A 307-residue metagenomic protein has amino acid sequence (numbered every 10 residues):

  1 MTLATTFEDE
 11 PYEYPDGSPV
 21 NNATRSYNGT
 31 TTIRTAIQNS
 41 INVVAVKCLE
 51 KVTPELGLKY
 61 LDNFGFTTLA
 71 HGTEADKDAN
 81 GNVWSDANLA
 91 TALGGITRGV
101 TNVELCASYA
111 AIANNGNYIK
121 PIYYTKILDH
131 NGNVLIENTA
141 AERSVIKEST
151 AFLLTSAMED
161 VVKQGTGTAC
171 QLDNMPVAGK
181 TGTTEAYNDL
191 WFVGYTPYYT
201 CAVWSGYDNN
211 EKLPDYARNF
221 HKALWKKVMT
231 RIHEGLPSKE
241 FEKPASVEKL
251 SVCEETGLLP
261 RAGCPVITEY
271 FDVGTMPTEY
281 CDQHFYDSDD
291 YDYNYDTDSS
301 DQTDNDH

Functional and structural regions predicted by a protein language model:
T2-G57, N88, H130-T155, E159-D160: Conserved catalytic neighborhood of penicillin-recognizing serine enzymes
T2-L3, N39, G99-H284: A penicillin-recognizing enzyme superfamily signal
T6-E8, A92, A202-W204: Soluble periplasmic/extracytoplasmic beta-strand elements of cell-envelope proteins
D9-E10, N63-F64, K126-I127: Short acidic/histidine-centered micro-motifs embedded in hydrophobic/aromatic stretches that mark compact functional
P19-T24, T53-C106: Mid-domain, small-residue-enriched loop/turn segments at the edges of structured enzyme/sensor domains
K47, G94-G95, G179-T181: Thr-Gly-centered strand-to-loop micro-motif
F285-H307: Ser/Thr/Gly/Pro-rich low-complexity, disordered linker/stalk segments of secreted and cell-surface proteins
